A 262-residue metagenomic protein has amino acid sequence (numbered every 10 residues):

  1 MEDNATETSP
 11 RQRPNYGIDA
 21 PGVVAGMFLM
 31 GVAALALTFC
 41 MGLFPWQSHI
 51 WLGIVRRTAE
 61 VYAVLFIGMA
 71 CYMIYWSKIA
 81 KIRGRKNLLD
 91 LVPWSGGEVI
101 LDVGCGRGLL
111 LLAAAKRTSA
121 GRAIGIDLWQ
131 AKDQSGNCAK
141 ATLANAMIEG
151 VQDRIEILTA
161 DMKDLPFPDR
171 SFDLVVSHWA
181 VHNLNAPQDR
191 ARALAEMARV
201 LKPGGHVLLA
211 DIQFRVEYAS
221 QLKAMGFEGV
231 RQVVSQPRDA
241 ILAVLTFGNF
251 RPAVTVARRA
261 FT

Functional and structural regions predicted by a protein language model:
E2-Y62, I74: N-terminal auxiliary segments of SAM/dcSAM-dependent transferases
S95, M162-V175: A short acidic, Gly/Pro-enriched loop at the edge of an enzyme's catalytic core that lines a small-molecule cofactor
G96-G106, I124: Conserved class I S-adenosyl-L-methionine
R107-S119: Conserved SAM-binding loop of SAM-dependent methyltransferases across substrates and taxa, primarily the Class I
G150-M162: Conserved SAM-binding strand-loop segment of SAM-dependent methyltransferases
R190-P203: A short glycine-rich, Lys/Arg-flanked "PGG" loop and its adjoining helix->strand segment in the class I
G204-D211: Conserved beta-strand signature within the Rossmann-like core of class I S-adenosyl-L-methionine
G226, V230, P237-T262: Core SAM-dependent methyltransferase catalytic element
